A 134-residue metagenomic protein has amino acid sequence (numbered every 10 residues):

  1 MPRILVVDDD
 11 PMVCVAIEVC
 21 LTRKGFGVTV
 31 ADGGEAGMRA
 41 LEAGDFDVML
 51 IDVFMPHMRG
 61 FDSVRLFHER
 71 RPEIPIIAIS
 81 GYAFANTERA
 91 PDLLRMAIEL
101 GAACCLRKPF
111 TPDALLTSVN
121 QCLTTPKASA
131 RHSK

Functional and structural regions predicted by a protein language model:
V15-R23: Charged docking surfaces used in two-component/phosphorelay signaling
V30-R39, G60: Helix N-cap/capping motif at the beta->alpha junctions
R39, F61-I74: Short amphipathic alpha-helix used as the core "switch/output" element in two-component signaling
G44-L50: Active-site beta3 strand of CheY-like receiver
D52, S80: Active-site residues of response regulator receiver
M55: Receiver (REC) domain active-site loop signature in two-component systems and cognate sites in sensor histidine kinases
D62, A83-C104, T117: Alpha4 helix (beta4-alpha4-beta5 surface) of REC/receiver domains from two-component response regulators
K108: A Lys-centered signature of the CheY-like receiver
